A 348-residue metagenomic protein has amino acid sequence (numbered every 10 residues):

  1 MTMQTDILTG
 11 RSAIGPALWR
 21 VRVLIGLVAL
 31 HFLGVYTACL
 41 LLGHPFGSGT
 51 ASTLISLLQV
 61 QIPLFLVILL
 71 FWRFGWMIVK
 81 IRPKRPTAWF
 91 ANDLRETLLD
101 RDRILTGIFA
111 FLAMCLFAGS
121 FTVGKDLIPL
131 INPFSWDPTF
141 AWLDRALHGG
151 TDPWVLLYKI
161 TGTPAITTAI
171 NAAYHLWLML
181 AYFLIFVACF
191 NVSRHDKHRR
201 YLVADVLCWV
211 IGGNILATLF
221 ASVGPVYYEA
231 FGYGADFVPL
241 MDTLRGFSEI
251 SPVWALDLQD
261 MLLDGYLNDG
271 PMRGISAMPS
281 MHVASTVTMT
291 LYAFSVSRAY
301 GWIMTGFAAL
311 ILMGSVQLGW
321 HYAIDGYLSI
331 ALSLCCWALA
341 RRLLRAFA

Functional and structural regions predicted by a protein language model:
T2-L18, K80-I104, A348: Membrane-interfacial, low-structure loops and terminal tails that flank and connect transmembrane helices in multi-pass
H31-C39, W209-I215, A308-Q317: Aromatic-anchored segments of alpha-helical transmembrane domains
Y36-G49: Juxtamembrane "helix-exit" motif on the non-cytosolic side of transmembrane helices
T53-I68, F109-A110, N171-H175: Alpha-helical transmembrane segments of polytopic membrane proteins
L94-A173: Intramembrane catalytic core of multi-pass membrane enzymes that act on lipidic substrates
G107-F111, F186-F220, V226-L240: Interfacial segments of alpha-helical transmembrane regions
T218-S295: Membrane-interfacial catalytic/cofactor-binding modules of polytopic membrane enzymes
D260-A348: Membrane-embedded catalytic cores of phosphoryl/pyrophosphoryl-handling enzymes
